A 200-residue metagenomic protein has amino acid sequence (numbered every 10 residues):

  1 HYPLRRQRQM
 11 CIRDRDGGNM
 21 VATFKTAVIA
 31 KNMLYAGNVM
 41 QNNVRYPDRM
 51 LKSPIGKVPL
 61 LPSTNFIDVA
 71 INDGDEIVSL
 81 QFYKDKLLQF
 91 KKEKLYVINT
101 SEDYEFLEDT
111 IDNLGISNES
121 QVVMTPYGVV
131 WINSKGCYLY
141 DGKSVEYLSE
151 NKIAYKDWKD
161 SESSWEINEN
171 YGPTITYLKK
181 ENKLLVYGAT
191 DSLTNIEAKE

Functional and structural regions predicted by a protein language model:
H1-I12: Single conserved hydrophobic/aromatic residue that forms the stacking wall/gate of nucleotide- or nucleobase-binding
R13-D16, T64-A70, F106-D112: A short beta-strand motif characteristic of beta-propeller blades
A22-N38: Hydrophobic alpha-helical hairpins/lids featuring a short glycine-rich hinge
M33, Q41, D73-E200: Beta-sheet-dominated scaffold domains
N43-Y46: Intrinsic low-complexity, repeat-rich intrinsically disordered segments enriched in small/flexible residues
M50-P54, K199-E200: Beta-propeller blade signature
S53-T64: Gly-rich Lys/Arg/Thr-decorated short loops/hinges at beta-loop-alpha junctions or inter-strand turns that position
